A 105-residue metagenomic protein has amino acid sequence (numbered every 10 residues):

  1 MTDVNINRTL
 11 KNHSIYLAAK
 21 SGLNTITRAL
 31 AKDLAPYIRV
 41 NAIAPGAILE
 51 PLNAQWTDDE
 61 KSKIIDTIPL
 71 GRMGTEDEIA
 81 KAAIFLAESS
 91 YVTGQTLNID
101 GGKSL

Functional and structural regions predicted by a protein language model:
M1-G22, T27-A35, I48: Catalytic loop of short-chain dehydrogenase/reductase
D3, P45, G101: Glycine-rich His-Gly loop
N7, V40, A44-Q55: Short, flexible catalytic-loop segment of classical short-chain dehydrogenase/reductase
K11, L52-A54, I65: A short local structural element in Rossmann-fold oxidoreductases
A35-R39, T93-G94: Short, small/polar-rich loop/turn modules that mediate ligand/substrate recognition or access, typified
D59-E78: Catalytic Tyr-x(3-8)-Lys segment
R72-I99, S104: C-terminal substrate-recognition "lid" of short-chain dehydrogenase/reductases
